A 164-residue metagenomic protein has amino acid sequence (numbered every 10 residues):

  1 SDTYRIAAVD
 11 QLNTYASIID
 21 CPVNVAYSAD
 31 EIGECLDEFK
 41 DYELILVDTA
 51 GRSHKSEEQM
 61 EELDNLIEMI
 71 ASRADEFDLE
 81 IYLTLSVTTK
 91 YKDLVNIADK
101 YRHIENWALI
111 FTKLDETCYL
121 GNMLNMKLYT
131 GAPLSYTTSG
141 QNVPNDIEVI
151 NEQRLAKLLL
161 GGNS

Functional and structural regions predicted by a protein language model:
S1, V47, F111: Active-site flanking residues adjacent to catalytic metal/cofactor-binding acidic residues
D2-T3, V87: Residue-level signal for short, function-critical loop segments
T3-A26: P-loop NTPase switch/communication element
Q11, S28-D37, L44, H54-N163: Conserved catalytic-core segment of NTP-binding enzymes
T49, S53: Flexible phosphate-sensing "switch/lid" loops adjacent to ATP/NTP-binding sites across phosphate-transfer
